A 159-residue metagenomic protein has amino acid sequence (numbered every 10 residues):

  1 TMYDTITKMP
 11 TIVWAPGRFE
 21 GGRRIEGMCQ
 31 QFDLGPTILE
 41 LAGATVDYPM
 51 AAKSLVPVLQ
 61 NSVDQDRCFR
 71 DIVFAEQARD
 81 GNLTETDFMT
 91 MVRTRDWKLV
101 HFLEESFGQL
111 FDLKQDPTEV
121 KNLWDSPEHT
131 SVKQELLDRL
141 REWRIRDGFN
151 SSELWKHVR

Functional and structural regions predicted by a protein language model:
T1-E26, Q30: Histidine-centered active-site microenvironments of extracellular/periplasmic hydrolases and transferases
M2, T11, R24, S54-P57 (+2 more regions): Conserved beta-strand positions that form and line the central face of beta-propeller blades
R18-M28, L41-V46, V120-P127: Active-site rim elements
F19, F32-G35, E40-Q109, L113 (+2 more regions): C-terminal cap/loop subdomain of S1 sulfatases and analogous C-terminal strand-loop tails that border
G35, V120, L140: Generic structural marker for isolated residues within well-ordered, non-membrane alpha-helices of soluble domains
D116: Intrinsically disordered, low-complexity polar regions and short flexible loop motifs
